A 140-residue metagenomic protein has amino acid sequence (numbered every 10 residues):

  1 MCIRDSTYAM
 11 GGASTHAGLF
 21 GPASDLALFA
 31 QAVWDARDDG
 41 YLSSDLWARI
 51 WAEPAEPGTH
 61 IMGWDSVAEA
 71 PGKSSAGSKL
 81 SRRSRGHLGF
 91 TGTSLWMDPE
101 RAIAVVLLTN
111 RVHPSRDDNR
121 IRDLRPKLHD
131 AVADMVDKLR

Functional and structural regions predicted by a protein language model:
R4-R140: Catalytic loop of the DD-peptidase/beta-lactamase superfamily, centered on the K-T-G motif and neighboring
